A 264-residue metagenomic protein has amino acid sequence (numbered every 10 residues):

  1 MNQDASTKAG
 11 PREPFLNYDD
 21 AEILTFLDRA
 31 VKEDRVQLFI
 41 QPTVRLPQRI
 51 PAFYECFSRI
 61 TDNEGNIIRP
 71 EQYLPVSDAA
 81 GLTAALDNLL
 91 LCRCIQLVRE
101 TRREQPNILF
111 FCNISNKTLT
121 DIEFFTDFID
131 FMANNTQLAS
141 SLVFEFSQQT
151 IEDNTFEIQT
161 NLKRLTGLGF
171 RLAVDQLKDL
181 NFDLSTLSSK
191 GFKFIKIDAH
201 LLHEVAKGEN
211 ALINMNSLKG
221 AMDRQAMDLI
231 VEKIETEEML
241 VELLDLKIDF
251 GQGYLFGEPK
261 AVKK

Functional and structural regions predicted by a protein language model:
M1-D19, A30, L46, I60-N63 (+3 more regions): EAL-family c-di-GMP phosphodiesterase catalytic domain
E33-F39, A84, N107: PAS/PAS-like sensory domains
F39-L74: A short, well-structured catalytic beta-strand-centered motif of the EAL phosphodiesterase domain for c-di-GMP
L82-E157, K233: Catalytic core of bacterial c-di-GMP phosphodiesterases, primarily the EAL and HD-GYP domains, capturing alpha-helical
T126-D130, F156-N161, E209-N216: Charged helix-capping and loop-helix junction motifs
